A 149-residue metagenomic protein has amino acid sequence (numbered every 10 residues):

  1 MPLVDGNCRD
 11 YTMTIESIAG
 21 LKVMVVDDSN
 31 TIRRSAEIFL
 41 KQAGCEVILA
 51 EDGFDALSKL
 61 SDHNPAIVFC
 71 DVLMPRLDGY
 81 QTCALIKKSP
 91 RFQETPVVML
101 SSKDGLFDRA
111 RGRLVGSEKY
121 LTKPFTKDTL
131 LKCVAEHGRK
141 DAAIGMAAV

Functional and structural regions predicted by a protein language model:
R34-Q42: Charged docking surfaces used in two-component/phosphorelay signaling
G44-E51, K59: Short hydrophobic/Thr-rich beta-strand motif most characteristic of the beta2 strand and flanking loop of CheY-like
H63-F69: Active-site beta3 strand of CheY-like receiver
M74: Receiver (REC) domain active-site loop signature in two-component systems and cognate sites in sensor histidine kinases
F125-V134: C-terminal output helix
